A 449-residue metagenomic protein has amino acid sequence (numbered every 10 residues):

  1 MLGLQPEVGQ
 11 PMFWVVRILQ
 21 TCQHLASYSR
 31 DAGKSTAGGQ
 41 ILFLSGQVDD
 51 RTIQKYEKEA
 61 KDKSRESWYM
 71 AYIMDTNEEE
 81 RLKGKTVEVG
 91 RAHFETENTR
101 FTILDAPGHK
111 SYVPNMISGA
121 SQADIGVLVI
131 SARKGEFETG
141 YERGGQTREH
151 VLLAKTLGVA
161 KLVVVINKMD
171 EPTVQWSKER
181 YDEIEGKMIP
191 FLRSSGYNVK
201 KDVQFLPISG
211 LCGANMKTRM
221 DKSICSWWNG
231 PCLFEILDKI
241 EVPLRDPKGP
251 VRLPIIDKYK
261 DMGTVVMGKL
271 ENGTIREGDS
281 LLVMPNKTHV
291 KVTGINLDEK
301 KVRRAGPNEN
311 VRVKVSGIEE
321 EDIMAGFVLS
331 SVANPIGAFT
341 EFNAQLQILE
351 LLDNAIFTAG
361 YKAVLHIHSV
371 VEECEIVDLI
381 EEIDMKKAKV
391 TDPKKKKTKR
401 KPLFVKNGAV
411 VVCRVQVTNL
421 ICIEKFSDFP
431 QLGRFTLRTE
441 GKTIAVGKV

Functional and structural regions predicted by a protein language model:
L2-P11, V16-H24, R30-A32, K83 (+2 more regions): C-terminal effector/interaction modules appended to NTPase cores
L2-P114, A123-E136: P-loop NTPase switch module centered on the Walker A-proximal segment
I18-L19, A32-K34, H109-K110, A132-E136 (+4 more regions): Conserved nucleotide-binding/hydrolysis micro-motifs of P-loop NTPases
L25, A37-I41, T52-K55, N115 (+3 more regions): Alpha-helical scaffold elements adjacent to nucleotide-binding pockets in ATP/GTP-utilizing enzyme cores
D31, A37, Y56, G84 (+13 more regions): Residue-level signature of catalytic and energy-coupling elements of molecular machines, predominantly ATP/GTP-dependent
D62-E66, D75-K85, V89, F137-T139 (+8 more regions): Active-site phosphate-binding and catalytic loops of NTP-dependent enzymes
T99-T102, A106-Y112, S121-D182: Conserved Switch II/interswitch segment of TRAFAC-class P-loop GTPases
A160, E171-P250, I256: Canonical P-loop GTPase G-domain recognition
